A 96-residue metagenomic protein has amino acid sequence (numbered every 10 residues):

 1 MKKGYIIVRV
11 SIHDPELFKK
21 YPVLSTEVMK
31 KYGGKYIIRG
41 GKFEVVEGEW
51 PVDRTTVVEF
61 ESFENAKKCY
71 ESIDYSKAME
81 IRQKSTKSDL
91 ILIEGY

Functional and structural regions predicted by a protein language model:
M1-T55, E61-E71, E94-Y96: Short S/T/G/P-rich N-terminal loop/turn motif that feeds into the first structured element of a domain
F63-I91: C-terminal structural segments of small proteins and small subunits
